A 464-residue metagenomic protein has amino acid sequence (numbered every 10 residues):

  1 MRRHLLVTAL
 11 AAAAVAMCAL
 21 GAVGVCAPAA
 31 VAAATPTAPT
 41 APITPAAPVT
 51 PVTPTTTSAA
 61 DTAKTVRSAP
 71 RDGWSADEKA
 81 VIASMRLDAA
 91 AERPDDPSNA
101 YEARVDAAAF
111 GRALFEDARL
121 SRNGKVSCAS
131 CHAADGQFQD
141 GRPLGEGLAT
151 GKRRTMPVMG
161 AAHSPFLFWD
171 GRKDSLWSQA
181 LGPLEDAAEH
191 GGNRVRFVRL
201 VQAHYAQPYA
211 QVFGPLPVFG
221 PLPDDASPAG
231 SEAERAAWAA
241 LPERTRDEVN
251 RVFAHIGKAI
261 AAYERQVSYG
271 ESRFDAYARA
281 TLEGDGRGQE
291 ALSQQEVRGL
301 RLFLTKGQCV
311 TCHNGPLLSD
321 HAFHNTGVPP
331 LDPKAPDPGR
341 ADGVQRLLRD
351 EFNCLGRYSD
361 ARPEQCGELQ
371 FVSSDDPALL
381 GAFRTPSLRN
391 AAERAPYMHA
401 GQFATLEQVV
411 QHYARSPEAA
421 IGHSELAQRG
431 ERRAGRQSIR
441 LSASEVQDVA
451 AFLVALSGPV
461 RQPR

Functional and structural regions predicted by a protein language model:
R2-L6, M17-P36, P51-R464: Periplasmic c-type cytochrome electron-transfer domains
L10, C18-L20, A38, T44-A47: Compositionally biased, low-complexity intrinsically disordered regions
